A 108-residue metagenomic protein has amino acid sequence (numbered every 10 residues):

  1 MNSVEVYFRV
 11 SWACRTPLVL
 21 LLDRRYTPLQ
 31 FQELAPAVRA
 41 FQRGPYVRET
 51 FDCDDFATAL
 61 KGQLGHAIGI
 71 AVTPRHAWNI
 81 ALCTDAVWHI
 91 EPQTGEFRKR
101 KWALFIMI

Functional and structural regions predicted by a protein language model:
M1-I108: A structural boundary/capping signal
